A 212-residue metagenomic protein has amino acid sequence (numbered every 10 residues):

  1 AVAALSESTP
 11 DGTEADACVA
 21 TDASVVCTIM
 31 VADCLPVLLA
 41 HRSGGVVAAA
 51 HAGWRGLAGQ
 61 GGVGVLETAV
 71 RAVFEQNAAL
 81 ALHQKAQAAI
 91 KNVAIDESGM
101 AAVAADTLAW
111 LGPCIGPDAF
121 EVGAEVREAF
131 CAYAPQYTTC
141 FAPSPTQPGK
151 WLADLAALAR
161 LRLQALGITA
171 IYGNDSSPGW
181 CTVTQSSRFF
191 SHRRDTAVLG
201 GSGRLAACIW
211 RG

Functional and structural regions predicted by a protein language model:
A1-G212: Active-site microenvironment for binding and transforming phosphate-containing groups
